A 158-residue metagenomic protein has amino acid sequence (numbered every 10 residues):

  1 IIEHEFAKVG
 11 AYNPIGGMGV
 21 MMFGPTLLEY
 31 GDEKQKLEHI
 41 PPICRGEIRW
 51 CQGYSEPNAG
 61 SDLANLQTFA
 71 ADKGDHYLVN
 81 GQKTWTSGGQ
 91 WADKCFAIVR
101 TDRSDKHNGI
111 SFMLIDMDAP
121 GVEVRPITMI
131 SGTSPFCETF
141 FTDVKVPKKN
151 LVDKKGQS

Functional and structural regions predicted by a protein language model:
I1-L37, P41-G46, S87-K94, K106: Internal helix-loop-helix
I2-A7, V99, L114-P120, T142-V146: Short Ser/Thr-interspersed hydrophobic loop/turn segments at strand-loop and sheet-helix junctions that line or gate
G46-Y54: A short, Trp-centered hydrophobic/proline-enriched beta-strand micro-motif
N58-L66: Active-site-adjacent elements of ketosynthase-type condensing enzymes
G60, T84-G89, I130-S131: Glycine-rich phosphate/pyrophosphate-binding beta-alpha loops
T68-A71: A structural signal for short hydrophobic beta-strand segments in well-ordered beta-sheet cores
H76, N80-E123: A short core secondary-structure module
D118-R125, I130, C137-S158: A glycine-rich, basic-preceded beta-loop-alpha segment at the flavin cofactor/substrate interface of flavin-utilizing
